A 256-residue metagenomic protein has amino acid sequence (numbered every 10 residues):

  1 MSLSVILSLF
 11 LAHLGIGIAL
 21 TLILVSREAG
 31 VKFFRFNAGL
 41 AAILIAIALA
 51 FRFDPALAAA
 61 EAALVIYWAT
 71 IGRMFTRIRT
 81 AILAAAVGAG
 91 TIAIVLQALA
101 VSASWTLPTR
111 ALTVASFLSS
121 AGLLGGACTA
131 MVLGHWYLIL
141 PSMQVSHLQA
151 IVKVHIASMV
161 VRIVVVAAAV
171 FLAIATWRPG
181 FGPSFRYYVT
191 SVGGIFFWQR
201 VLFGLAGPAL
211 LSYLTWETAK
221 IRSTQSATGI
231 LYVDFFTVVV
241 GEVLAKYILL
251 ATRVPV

Functional and structural regions predicted by a protein language model:
M1-I139, H147-V170, A175, T190 (+1 more regions): Polytopic transmembrane helical bundles with strong interfacial aromatic enrichment
M143: Short His/Asp/Glu-rich catalytic/ion-coordination signatures at enzyme active sites or charged loops
A175-R186: Peri-membrane helix termini and adjoining interfacial loops of integral membrane proteins
